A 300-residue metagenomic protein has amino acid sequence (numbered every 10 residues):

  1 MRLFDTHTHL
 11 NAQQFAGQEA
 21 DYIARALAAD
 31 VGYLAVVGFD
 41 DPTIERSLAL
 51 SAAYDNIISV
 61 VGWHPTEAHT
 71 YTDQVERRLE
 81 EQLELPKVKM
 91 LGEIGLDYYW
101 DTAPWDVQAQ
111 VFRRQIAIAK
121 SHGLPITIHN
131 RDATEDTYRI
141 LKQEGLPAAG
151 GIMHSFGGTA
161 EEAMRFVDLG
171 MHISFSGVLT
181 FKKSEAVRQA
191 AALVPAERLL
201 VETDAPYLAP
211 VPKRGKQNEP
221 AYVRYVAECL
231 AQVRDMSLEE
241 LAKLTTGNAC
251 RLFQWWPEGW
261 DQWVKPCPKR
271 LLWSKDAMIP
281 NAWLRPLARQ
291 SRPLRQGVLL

Functional and structural regions predicted by a protein language model:
M1-P268, W273, N281, L299-L300: Mid-domain alpha/beta scaffold segments of enzyme catalytic cores
W273-M278, L287-G297: A cross-taxon signal for low-complexity, glycine/charged-rich
